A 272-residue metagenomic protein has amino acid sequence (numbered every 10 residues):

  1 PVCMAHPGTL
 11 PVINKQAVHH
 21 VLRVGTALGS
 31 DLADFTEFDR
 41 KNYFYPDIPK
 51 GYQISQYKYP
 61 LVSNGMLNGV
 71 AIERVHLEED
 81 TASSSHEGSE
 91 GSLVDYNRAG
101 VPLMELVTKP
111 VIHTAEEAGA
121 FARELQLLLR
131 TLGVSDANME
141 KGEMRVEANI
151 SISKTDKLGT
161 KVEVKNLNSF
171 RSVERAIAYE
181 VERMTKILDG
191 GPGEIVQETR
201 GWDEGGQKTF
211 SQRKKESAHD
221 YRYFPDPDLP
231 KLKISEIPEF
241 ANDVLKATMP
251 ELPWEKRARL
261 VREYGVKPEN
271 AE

Functional and structural regions predicted by a protein language model:
P1-M249, P268: Basic, nucleic-acid-interacting segments
N242-E272: Long, charged low-complexity interaction segments
